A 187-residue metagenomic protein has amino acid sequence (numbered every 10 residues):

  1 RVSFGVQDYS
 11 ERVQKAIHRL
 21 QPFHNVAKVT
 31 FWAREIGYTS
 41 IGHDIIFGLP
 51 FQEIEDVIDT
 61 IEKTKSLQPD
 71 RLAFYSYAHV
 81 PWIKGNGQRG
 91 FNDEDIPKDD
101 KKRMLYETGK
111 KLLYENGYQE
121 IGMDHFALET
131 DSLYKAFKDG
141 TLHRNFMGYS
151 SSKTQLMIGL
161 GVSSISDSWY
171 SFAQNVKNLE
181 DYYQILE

Functional and structural regions predicted by a protein language model:
R1-E187: C-terminal scaffold of the Radical SAM
